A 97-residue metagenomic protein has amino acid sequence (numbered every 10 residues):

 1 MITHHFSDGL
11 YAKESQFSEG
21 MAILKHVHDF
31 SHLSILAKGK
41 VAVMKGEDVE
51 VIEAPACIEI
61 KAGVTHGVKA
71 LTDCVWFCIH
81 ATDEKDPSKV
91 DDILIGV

Functional and structural regions predicted by a protein language model:
M1-H4: Transition segment at domain starts
D8-L10, L71-V97: Double-stranded beta-helix
Y11-H28: Conserved short histidine dyad/triad with adjacent acidic residue
D29-F30, D48, V64, T72: A generic "binding-loop/recognition-motif" signal
D29-G46: Glycine- and acidic-residue-biased ligand/ion/polar-headgroup-sensing regions
A37-K38, A54, T72: A cytosolic small-molecule/anion-sensing beta-strand core signal
K40, T65, D73-V75: Structural motif
G46-T65: Short acidic-glycine-tyrosine-enriched beta hairpin
